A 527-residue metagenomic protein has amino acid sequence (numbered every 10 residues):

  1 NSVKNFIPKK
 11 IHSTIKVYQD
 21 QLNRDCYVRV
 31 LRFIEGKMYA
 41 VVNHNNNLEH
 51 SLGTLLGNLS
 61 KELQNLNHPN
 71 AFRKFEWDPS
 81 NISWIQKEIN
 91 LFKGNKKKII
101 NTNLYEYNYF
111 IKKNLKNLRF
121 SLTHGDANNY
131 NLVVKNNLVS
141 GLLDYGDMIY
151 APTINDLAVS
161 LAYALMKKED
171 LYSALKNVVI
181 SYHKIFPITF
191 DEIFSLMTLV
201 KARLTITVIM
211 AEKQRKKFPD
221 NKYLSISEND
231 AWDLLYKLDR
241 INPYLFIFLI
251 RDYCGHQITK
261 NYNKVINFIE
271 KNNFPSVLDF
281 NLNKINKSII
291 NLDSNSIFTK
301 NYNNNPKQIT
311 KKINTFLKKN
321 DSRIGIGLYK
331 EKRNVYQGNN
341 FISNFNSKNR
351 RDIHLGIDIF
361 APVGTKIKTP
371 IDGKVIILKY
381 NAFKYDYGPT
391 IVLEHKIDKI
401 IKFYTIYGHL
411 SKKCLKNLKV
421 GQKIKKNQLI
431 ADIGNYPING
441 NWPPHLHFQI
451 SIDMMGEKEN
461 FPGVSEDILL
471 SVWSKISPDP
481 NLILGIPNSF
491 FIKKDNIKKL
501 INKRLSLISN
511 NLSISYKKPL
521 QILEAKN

Functional and structural regions predicted by a protein language model:
N1-L66: ATP-binding pocket architecture of kinase catalytic cores
K10, N108-N155: Active-site acidic catalytic loop and adjacent metal/ATP-binding pocket of ATP-dependent phosphoryl transfer enzymes
V41-K96, F120: A cross-family kinase active-site recognition segment
L91, T207-N261: ATP/Mg2+ or Mg2+-diphosphate-binding catalytic cores that bind nucleotide phosphates or diphosphates via glycine-rich
I154-P187, A202-P219: Active-site activation/catalytic loop segments of kinase-like enzymes and analogous catalytic loops in related
F274-D293, K416, Q422-Q428, N435-I438 (+1 more regions): Acidic, glycine-rich catalytic/binding loops that coordinate metals and/or anionic ligands
D321, S347-K384: Short, glycine/small-residue-enriched coil/turn segments at secondary-structure junctions
T369-C414: Zn2+-dependent peptidoglycan hydrolase active-site motif and core
